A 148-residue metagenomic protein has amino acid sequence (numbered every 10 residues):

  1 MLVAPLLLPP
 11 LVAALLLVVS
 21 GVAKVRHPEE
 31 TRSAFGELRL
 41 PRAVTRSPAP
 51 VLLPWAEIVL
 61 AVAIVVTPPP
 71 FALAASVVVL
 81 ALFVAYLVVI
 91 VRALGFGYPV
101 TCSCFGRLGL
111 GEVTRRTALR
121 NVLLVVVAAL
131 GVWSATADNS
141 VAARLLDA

Functional and structural regions predicted by a protein language model:
M1-A148: Membrane-interfacial helix-loop segments of redox and metal-homeostasis proteins, especially TM-loop-TM junctions
